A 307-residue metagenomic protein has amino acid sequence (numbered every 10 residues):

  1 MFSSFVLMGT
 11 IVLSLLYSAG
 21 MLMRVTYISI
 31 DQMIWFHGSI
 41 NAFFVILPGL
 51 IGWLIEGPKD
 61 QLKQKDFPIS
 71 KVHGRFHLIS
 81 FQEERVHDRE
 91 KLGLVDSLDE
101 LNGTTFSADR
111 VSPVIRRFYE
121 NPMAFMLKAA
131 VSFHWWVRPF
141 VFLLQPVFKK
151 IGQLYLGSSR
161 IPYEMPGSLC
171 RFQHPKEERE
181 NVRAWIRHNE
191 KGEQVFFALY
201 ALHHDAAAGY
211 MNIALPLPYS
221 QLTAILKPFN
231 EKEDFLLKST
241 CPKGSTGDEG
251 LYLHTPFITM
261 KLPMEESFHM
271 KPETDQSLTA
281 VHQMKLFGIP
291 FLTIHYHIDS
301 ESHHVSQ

Functional and structural regions predicted by a protein language model:
M1-K71, L278: Hydrophobic alpha-helical transmembrane segments of multi-pass integral membrane proteins
V72-L286, P290-H295, D299: Soluble ligand-binding/transfer domains with enclosed cavities or grooves
H297-Q307: A short, surface-exposed beta-strand/turn
